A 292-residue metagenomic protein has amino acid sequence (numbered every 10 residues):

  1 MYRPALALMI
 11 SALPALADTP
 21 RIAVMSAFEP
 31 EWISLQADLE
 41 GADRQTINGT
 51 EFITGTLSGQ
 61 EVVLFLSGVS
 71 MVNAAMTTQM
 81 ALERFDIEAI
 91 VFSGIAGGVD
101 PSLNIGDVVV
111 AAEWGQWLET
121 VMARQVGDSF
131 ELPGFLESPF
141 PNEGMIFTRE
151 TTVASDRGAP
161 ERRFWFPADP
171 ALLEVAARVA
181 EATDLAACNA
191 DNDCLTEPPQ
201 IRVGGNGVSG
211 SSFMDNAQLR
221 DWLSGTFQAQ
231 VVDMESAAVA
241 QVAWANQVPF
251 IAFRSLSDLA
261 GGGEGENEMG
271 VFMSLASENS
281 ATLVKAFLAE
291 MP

Functional and structural regions predicted by a protein language model:
M1-A7: Sec-dependent signal peptide recognition, specifically the positively charged N-region followed immediately by
A12-P14: N-terminal signal peptide c-region/cleavage motif recognized by signal peptidases
P20-I22, T46-P292: Glycine-rich phosphate- or other oxyanion-binding loops that anchor nucleotides, phosphorylated ligands
R21-L39, E61, A182: Short, conserved "active-site rim" segments that organize catalytic pockets and cofactor/ligand binding
A42-R44: N-terminal/domain-start segments enriched in small and hydrophobic, helix-friendly residues, covering either
